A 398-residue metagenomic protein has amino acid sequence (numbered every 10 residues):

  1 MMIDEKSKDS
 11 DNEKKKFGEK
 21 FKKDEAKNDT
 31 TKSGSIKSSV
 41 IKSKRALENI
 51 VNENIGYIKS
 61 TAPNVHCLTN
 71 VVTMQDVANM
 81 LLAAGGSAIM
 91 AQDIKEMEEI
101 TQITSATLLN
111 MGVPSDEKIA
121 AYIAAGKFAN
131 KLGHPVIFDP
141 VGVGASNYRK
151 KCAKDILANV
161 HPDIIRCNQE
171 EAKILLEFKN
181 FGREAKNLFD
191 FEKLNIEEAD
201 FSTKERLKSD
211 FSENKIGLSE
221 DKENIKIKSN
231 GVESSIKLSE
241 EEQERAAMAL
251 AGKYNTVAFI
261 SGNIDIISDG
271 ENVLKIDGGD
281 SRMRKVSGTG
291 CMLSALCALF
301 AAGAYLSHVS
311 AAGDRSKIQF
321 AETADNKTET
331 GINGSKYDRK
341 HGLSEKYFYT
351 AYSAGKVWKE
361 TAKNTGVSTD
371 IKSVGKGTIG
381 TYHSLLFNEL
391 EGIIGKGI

Functional and structural regions predicted by a protein language model:
M1-D9, E13-K16, K22-K23, K32-M90: Glycine-rich phosphate/adenosyl-contacting loop at the front of the ribokinase-like
D4-E5, K42, A46-N49, A311 (+3 more regions): Charged C-terminal helix
M80, A84-F128: Active-site cofactor/substrate anionic-group-binding motifs, chiefly glycine- and Lys/Arg-rich phosphate-binding loops
F128-P135, D163, T256: A short helix->loop->beta-strand "cap" motif at the edges of active sites that frequently abuts
Y148-V273, R282, V309: Conserved phosphate/ATP/ADP-binding segment of small-molecule kinases
I174, S287-S310, Y352-S353: Short, small-residue alpha-helix embedded
A247, G342-E360: Short, well-structured alpha-helical segments that form the helix of a local strand-helix-strand
I276-G288: Short pre-catalytic strand/loop immediately N-terminal to key active-site residues, enriched for Gly-Thr
